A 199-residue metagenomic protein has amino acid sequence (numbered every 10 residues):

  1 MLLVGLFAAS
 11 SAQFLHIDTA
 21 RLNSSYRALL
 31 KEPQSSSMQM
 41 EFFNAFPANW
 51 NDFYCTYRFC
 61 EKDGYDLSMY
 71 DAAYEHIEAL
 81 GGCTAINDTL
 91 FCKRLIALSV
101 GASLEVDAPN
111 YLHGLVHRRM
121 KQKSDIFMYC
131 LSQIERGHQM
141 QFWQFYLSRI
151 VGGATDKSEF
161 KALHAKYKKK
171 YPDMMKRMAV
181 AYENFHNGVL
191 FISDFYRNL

Functional and structural regions predicted by a protein language model:
M1-R21: Bacterial Sec-dependent N-terminal signal peptides
V4-S10, L80, S148, G153: Compositionally biased, intrinsically disordered low-complexity segments
F14-Y70, Q133-G137, L163-K168, P172-M175 (+1 more regions): Preference for long, solvent-exposed alpha-helical segments and helix-linker "stalks"
F42-Q122: Surface-exposed acidic loop/strand-edge motifs in secreted or periplasmic proteins that form small linear binding
T89-L199: Extended alpha-helical scaffolding segments
